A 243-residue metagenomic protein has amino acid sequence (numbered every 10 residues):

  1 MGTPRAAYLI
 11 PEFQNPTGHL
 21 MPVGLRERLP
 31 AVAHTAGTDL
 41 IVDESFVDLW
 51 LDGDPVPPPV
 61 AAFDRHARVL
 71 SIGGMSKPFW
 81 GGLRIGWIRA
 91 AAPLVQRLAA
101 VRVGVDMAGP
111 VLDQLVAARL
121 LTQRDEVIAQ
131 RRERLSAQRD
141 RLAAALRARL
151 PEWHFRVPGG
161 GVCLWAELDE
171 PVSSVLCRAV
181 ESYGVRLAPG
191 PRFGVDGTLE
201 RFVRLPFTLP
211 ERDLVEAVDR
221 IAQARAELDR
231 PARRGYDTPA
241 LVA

Functional and structural regions predicted by a protein language model:
M1-A243: PLP-dependent class I/II
